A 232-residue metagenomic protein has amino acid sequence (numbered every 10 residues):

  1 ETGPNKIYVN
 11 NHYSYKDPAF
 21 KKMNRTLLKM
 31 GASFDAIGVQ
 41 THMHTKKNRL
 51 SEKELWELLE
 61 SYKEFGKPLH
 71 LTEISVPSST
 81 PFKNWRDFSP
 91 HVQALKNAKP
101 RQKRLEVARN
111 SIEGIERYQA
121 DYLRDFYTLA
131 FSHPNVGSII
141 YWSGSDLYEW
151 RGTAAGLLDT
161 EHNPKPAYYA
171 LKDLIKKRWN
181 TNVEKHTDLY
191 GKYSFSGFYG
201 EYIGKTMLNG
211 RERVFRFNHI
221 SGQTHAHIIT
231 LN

Functional and structural regions predicted by a protein language model:
E1-G3, L28, L59-K63: Surface-exposed amphipathic alpha-helices with a cationic face
E1-P18, K67-T80, S138-D146: Aromatic-lined carbohydrate-recognition surfaces of secreted/lumenal glycan-active proteins
E1-T2, T41, P134, I175: Sec/Tat-exported extracytoplasmic proteins
N11-S14, Q40-R49, A108-Y118, L158: The substrate-binding groove and active-site-proximal loops of carbohydrate-active enzymes, especially glycoside
Y15-M30, N48-L59: Distinct, well-ordered alpha-helical segments
L27-G38, T128-S138: Structural recognition of alpha->loop->beta junctions
A36-G38, M43, T72: Short acidic, glycine-rich surface-loop motifs adjacent to enzyme active sites
E54-G66, P77-N232: Aromatic-rich peripheral "rim/lid" segments of glycoside hydrolase catalytic domains that contact and position glycan
